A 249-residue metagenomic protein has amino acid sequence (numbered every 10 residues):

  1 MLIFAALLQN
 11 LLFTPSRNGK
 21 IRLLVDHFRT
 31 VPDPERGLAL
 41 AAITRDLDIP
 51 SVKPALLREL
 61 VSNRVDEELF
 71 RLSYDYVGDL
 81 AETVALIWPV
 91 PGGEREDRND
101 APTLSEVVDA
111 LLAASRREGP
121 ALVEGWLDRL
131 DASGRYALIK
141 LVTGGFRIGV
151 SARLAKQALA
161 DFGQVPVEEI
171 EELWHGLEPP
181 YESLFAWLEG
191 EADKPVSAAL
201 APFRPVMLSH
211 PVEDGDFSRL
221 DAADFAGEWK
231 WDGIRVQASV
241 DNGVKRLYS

Functional and structural regions predicted by a protein language model:
M1-S249: N-terminal nucleic-acid-engaging modules of covalent nucleotidyltransferase systems
